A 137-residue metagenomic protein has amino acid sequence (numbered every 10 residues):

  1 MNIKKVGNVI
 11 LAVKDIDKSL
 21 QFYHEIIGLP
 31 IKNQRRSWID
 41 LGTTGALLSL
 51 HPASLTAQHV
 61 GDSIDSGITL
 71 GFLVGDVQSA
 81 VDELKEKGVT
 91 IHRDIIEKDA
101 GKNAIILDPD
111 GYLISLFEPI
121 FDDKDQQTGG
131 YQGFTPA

Functional and structural regions predicted by a protein language model:
M1-G7, P30-G71, V81-L107, E118-A137: Vicinal oxygen chelate
G7-Q21: Short, basic/low-complexity N-terminal boundary segments at the transition from targeting/disordered tails
A12, G71-G75: Short hydrophobic/aromatic beta-strand micro-patches that form the beta-sheet surface supporting nucleotide- or nucleic
K18-S19, V77-V81: Short, conserved charged micro-motifs
S19-H24, L84, G111: Conserved active-site tyrosine of GNAT-family acetyltransferases
